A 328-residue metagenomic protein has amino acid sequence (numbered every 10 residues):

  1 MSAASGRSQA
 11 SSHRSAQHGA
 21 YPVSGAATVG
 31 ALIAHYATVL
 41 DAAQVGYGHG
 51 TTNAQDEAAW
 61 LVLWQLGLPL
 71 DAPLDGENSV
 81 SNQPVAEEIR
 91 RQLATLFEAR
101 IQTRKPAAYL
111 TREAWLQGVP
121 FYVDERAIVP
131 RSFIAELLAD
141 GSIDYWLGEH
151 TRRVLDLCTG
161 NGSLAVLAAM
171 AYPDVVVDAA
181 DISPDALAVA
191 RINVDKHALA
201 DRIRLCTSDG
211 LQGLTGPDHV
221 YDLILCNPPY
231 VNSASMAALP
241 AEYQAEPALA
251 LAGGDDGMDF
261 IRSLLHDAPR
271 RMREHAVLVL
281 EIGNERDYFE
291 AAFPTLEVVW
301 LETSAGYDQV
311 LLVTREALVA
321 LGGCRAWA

Functional and structural regions predicted by a protein language model:
S2-G6, S11-L116: N-terminal auxiliary segments of SAM/dcSAM-dependent transferases
A26, G30, Q55, P84-R90 (+4 more regions): Short, solvent-exposed loop/helix junctions and linker helices that flank or host conserved functional motifs
I33, A58, L93-A94, A165 (+3 more regions): A general structural signal for well-ordered alpha-helical segments in protein cores
L61, R104, I134, L164 (+3 more regions): Residue-level signal for inorganic ion chemistry
W64, L68, M170-A171, K196: Active-site catalytic microenvironments for nucleophilic, acid-base chemistry
L74-G76, E113, Y122, C206 (+2 more regions): Solvent-exposed beta-strand sheet faces enriched in polar/charged residues
S81-P173, I182-V189, T207: SAM-dependent Rossmann-like transferase core, predominantly class I methyltransferases with a strong bias toward
L137-S142, V175-V176, A180-A328: S-adenosylmethionine
